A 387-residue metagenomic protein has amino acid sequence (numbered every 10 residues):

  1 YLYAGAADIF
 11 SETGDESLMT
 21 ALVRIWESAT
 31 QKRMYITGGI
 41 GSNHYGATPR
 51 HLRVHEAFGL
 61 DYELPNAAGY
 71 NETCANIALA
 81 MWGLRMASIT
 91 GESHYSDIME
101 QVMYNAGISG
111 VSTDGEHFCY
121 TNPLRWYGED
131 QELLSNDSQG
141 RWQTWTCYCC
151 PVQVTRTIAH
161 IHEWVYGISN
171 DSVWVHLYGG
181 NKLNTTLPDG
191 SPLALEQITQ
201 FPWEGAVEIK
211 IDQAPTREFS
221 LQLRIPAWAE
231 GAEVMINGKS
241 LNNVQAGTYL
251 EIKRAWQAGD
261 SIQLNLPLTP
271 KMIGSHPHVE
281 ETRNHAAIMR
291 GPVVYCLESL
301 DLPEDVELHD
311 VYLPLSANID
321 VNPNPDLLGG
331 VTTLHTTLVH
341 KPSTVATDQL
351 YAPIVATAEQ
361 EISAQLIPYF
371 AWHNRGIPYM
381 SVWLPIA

Functional and structural regions predicted by a protein language model:
Y1-E16, S28, E63-A67, A78-G91 (+2 more regions): Well-ordered alpha-helical scaffold segments within catalytic/enzyme domains
Y1-S17, K32-N76, Q143-C150: Solvent-exposed loop and edge beta-strand segments that line ligand/cofactor-binding and catalytic clefts
G14-T30, E92-M103: Extended, well-ordered alpha-helical scaffold segments
L22, S96-N105, G110-K210, I236 (+2 more regions): C-terminal beta-rich recognition modules with glycine/proline-rich loops and embedded aromatic residues
V207, F219-L223, Q257-L266: Short, well-structured beta-strand segments within conserved domains
P215, A246, Q257-A258: Surface-exposed loops/turns
T216-I236: Beta-strand-rich binding/interaction modules
L250-A255: Exposed aromatic-hydrophobic patches
